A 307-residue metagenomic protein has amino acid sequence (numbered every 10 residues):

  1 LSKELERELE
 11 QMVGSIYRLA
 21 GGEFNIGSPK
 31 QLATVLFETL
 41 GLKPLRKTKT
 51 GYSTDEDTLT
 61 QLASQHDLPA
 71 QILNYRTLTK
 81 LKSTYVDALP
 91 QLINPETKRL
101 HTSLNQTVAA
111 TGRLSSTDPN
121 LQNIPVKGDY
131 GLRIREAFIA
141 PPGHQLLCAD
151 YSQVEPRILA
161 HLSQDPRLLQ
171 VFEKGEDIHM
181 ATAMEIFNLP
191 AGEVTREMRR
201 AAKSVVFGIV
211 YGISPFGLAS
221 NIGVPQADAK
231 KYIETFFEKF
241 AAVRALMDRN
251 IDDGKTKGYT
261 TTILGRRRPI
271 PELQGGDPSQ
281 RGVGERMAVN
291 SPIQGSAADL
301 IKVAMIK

Functional and structural regions predicted by a protein language model:
L1-K127, Q145, S152-E155, A202 (+4 more regions): Conserved "right-hand" nucleotidyltransferase catalytic core of DNA-directed polymerases
L5-E8, V126-I134, V303-K307: Short, motif-level signal for alpha-helix interfacial/capping segments enriched in acidic residues and aromatics/proline
E10, G14-Y17, I93-N105, R133-A140 (+3 more regions): Short, hydrophobic/aliphatic alpha-helical segments
E10-Y17, F37, G41, A160-S163 (+2 more regions): Amphipathic, well-packed alpha-helical segments that form the structural scaffold of globular domains
G21-F24, T60, S64, A160 (+4 more regions): Amphipathic alpha-helical interaction elements
I26, V171-E173, I293: Conserved, non-catalytic sequence blocks in retroelement Pol enzymes and Pol-derived host proteins
H101-T102, Q106-A109, F187-K307: Conserved catalytic core of nucleic-acid polymerases
S103-A191, A201: Function-dense linear segments that define catalytic or interfacial modules in macromolecule-processing proteins
